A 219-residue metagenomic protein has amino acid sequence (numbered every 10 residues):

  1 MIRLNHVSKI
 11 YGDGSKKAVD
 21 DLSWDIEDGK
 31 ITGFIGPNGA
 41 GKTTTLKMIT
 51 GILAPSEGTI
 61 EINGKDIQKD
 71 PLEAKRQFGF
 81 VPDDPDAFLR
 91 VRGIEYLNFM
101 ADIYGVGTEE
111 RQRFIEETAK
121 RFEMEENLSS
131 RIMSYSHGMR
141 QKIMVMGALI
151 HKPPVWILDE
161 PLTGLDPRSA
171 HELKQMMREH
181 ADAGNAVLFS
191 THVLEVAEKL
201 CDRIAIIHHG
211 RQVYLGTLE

Functional and structural regions predicted by a protein language model:
L4, K9-H208, Q212-Y214: ABC transporter nucleotide-binding domains
E219: Short acidic-hydrophobic catalytic motif
